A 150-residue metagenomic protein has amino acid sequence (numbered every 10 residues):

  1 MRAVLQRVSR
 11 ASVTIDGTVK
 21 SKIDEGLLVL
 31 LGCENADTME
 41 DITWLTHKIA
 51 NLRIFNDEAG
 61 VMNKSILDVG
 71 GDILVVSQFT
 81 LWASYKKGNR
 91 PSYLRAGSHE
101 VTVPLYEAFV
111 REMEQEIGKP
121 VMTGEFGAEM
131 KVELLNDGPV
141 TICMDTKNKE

Functional and structural regions predicted by a protein language model:
M1-G88, S92, P104-E150: N-terminal, polar/charged subdomain of small-to-medium soluble alpha/beta proteins
R95: An anionic oxygen-ligand recognition environment, strongly enriched in 2H phosphoesterase
S98: Residue- and microsegment-level detector for short, conserved "hotspots" that frame catalytic or cofactor-binding
V101: Phosphate/pyrophosphate-binding loop motifs in nucleotide- or prenyl diphosphate-using proteins
